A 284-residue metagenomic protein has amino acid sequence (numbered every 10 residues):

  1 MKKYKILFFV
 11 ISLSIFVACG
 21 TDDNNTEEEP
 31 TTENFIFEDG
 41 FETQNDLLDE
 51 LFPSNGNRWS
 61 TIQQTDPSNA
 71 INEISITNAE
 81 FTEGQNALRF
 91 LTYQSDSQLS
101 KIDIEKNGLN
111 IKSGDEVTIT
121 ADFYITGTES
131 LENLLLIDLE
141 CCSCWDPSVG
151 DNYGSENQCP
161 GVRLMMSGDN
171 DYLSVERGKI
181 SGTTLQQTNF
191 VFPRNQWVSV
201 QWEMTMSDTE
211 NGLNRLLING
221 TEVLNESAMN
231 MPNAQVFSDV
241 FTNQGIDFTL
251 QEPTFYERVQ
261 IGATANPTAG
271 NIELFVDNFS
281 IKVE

Functional and structural regions predicted by a protein language model:
I15-A18: C-terminal motif of bacterial Sec signal peptides marking the signal peptidase cleavage site
G20-D23: Bacterial signal peptide processing site
N25-D66: Extracellular carbohydrate-recognition regions
E38-G40, E116-T126, W197-T205, L217 (+2 more regions): Residues within well-ordered beta-strands of beta-sheet-rich folds
F41, W202-F241: Carbohydrate-binding surfaces in secreted/extracellular proteins
L47, D66-I76, F81-S174, S280-V283: Secretory/extracellular carbohydrate-interaction modules and structurally similar beta-sandwich "look-alikes"
E176-S199: Short, aromatic/His-centered strand-loop micro-motif at the edge of beta-sheets
S227-L274: Flexible glycan-contacting loops in extracellular carbohydrate-active proteins
